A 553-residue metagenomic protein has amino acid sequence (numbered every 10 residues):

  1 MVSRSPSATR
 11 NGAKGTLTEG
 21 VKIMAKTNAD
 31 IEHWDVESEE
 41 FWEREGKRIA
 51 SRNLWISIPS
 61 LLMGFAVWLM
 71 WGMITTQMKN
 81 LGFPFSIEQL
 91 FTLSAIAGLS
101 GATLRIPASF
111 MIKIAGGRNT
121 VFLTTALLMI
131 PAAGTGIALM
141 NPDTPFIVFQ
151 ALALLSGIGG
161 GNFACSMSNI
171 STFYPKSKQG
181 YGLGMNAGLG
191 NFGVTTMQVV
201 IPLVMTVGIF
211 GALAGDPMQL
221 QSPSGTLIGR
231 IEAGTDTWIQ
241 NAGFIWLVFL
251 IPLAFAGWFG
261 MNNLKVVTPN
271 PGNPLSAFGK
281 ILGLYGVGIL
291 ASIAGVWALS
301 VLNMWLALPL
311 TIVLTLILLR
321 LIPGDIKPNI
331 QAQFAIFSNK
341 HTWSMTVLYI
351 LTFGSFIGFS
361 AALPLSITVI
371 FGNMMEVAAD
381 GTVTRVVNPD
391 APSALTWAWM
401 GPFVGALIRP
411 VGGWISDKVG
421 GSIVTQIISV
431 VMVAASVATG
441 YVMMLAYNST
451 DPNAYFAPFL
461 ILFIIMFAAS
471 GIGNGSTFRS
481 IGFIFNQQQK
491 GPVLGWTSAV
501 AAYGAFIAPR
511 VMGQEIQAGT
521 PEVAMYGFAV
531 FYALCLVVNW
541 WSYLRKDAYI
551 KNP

Functional and structural regions predicted by a protein language model:
R52-F83, M197-Q198, F359-P364, A508: Extracytoplasmic
W71-T76, Y285-P309, N339-A406: Extracytoplasmic gate region of multi-pass secondary transporters
T92-F110, W399-G412: Central cavity-lining transmembrane alpha-helices of secondary-active solute carriers, predominantly the Major
A126-P142, V430-P452: C-terminal ends and interior cores of transmembrane alpha-helices in multi-pass membrane transporters/permeases
P145-G161, P452-I472: Hydrophobic core of transmembrane alpha-helices in multi-pass small-molecule transporters, especially MFS/SLC-type
G160, G180-F210, S498-A508: Glycine-rich segments within core transmembrane alpha-helices of 12-TM secondary carriers
V194, I484-T520: A late C-terminal transmembrane helix in Major Facilitator Superfamily
L247-P269, L284-K327, L536-Y543: C-terminal membrane-cytosol helix-exit motif in multi-pass small-molecule transporters
